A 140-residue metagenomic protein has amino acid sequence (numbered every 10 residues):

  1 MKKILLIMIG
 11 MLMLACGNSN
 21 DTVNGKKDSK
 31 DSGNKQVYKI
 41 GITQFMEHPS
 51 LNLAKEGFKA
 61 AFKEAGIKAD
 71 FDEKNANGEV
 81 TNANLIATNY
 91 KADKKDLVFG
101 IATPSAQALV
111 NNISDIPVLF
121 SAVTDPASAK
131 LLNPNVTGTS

Functional and structural regions predicted by a protein language model:
K2-M8: Sec-dependent signal peptide recognition, specifically the positively charged N-region followed immediately by
L12-A15: C-terminal motif of bacterial Sec signal peptides marking the signal peptidase cleavage site
G17-S140: Short hydrophobic alpha-helices and adjacent helix-cap/hinge residues
